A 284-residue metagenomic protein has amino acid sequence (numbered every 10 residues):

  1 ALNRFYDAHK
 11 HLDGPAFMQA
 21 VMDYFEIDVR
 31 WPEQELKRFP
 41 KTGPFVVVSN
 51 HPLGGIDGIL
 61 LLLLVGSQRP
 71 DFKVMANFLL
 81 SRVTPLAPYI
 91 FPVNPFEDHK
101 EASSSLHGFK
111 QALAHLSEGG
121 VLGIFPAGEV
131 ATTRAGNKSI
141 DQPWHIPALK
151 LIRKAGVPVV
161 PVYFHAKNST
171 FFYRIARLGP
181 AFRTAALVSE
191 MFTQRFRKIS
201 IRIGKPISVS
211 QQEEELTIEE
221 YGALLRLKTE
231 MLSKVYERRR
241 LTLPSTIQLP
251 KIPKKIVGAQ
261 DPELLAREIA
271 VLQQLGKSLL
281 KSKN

Functional and structural regions predicted by a protein language model:
A1-V48, G58-L60, S67-R69, A87-P88 (+1 more regions): Membrane-anchoring hydrophobic helices of lipid-metabolizing enzymes
D7, M22-I27, D98-S103, N137-K138: Short, flexible loop segments at the rims of nucleotide/cofactor-binding pockets, characterized by
V46-V48, P92, G123-F125: Structural motif
H51-G55, V130-A131: Gly/Ser/Thr-rich loops at beta-strand to alpha-helix junctions that form or flank small-molecule/cofactor-binding
I56, L60-L63, P147-K150: Short amphipathic alpha-helical face segments that pack within enzyme cores and frequently flank/anchor catalytic
L63-G66, I140-Q142: Glycine-rich, phosphate-binding/catalytic loops in enzymes
G66, D71-S105, F109-K110, L116: Conserved nucleotide-cofactor-binding alpha/beta core module
L106-K283: Non-catalytic C-terminal accessory region of glycerolipid acyltransferases and related lyso-lipid remodeling enzymes
